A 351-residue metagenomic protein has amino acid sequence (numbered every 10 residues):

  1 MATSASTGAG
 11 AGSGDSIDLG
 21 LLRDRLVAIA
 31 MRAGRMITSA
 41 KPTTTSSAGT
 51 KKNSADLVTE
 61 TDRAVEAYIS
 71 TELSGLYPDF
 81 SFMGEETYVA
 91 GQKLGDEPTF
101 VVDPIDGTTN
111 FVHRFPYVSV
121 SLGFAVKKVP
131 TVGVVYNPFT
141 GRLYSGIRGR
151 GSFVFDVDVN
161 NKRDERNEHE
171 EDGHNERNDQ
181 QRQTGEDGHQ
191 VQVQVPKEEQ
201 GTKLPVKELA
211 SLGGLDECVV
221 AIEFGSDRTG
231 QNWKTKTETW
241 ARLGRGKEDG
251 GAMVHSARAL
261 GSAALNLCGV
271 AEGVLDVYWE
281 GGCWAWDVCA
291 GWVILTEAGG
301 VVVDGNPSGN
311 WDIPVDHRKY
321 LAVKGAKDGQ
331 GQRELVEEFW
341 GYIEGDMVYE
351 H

Functional and structural regions predicted by a protein language model:
M1-I105, E165-Q192, Y349-H351: N-terminal subdomain of lithium-sensitive/metallo-dependent phosphomonoesterases centered on the IMPase/IPPase/PAP
A33, I37, D62, L73 (+6 more regions): Residue-level signal for inorganic ion chemistry
T44, G146-G151, V315-R318: A short, compositionally biased
G49, A90-Q92, V135, L209-L212 (+1 more regions): Short secondary-structure boundary/capping segments
R63, A67, E86, P104-G107 (+7 more regions): Generic detector of well-ordered alpha-helical packing
L94-N161, Q183, E199: DPxDG-like acidic metal-binding loop motif
R166-E168, E176, E186-H351: An extended, acidic
